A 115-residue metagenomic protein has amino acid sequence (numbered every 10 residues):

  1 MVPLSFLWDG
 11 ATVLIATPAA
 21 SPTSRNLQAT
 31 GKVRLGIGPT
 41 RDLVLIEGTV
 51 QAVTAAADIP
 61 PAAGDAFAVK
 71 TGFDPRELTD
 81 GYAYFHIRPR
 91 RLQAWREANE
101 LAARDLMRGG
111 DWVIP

Functional and structural regions predicted by a protein language model:
M1-A19, R25-L27, V33-I37, L45-E47: Short beta-strand segments
W8-G10, P22-R25, V53-A55, A102-R104: A short local loop/turn or secondary-structure capping micro-motif enriched for an aromatic residue
Q28-A29, A68: Alpha-helix boundary recognition
A29-T30, G81: Structured helix-beta-strand junction loops
D42-P115: Charged, gly/pro-rich active-site loop segments
